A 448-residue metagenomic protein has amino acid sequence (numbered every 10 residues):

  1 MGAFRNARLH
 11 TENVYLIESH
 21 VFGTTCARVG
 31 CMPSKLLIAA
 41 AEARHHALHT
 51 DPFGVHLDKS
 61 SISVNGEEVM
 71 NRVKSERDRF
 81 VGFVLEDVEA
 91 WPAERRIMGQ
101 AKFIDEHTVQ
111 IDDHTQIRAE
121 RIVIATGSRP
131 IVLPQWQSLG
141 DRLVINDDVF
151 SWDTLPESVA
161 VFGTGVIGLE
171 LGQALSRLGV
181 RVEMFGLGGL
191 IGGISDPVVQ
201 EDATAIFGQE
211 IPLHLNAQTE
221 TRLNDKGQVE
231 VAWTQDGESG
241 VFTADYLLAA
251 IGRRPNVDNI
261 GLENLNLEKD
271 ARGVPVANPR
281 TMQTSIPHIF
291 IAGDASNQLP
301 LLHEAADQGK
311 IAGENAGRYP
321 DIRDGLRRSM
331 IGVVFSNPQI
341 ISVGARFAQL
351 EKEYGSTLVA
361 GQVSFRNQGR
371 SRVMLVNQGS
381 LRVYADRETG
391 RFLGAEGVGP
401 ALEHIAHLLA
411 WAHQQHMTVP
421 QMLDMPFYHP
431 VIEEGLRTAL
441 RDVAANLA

Functional and structural regions predicted by a protein language model:
M1, N6-T25, M32, L36-H46 (+2 more regions): Flexible, glycine-rich terminal cap/loop adjacent to redox cofactors in electron-transfer oxidoreductases
M1, S19-H20, F162-G165, D294: Glycine-rich Rossmann-fold phosphate-binding loop(s) that bind the pyrophosphate of adenine dinucleotide cofactors
M1-R5, G168-L171, V257: Short glycine/serine/threonine-rich phosphate/pyrophosphate-binding segments that cradle anionic phosphate groups
N6-E12, I17-L155, G188-G192, P197-V199 (+5 more regions): Glycine-rich flavin
Y15, V159-A160, F290: Conserved beta-strand elements of the Class I
C31, T126-R181, F185, L213 (+1 more regions): Glycine-rich dinucleotide-binding loop and its adjacent helix/turn
R95, K102-Q110, I117, L178-P279 (+1 more regions): A Rossmann-like FAD-binding core segment of flavoenzymes
G140-L155, V241-Y319: FAD-site-proximal beta/loop scaffold in flavoenzymes
